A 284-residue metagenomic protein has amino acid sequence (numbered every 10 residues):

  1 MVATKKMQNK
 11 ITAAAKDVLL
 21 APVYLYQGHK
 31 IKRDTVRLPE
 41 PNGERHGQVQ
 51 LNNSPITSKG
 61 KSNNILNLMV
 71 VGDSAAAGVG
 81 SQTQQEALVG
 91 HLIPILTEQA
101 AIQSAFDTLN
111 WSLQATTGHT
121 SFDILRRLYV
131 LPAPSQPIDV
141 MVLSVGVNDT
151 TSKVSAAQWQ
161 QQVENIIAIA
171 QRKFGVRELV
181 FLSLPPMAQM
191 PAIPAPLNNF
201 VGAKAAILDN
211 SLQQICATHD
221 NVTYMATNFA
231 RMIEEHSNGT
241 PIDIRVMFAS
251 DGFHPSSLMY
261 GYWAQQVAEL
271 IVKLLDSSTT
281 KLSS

Functional and structural regions predicted by a protein language model:
M1-L68, A268, V272-L275, T280-S284: N-terminal secretory targeting modules
I65-M69, A75-Q161: Conserved SGNH/GDSL esterase-like catalytic core that processes O-acyl groups on lipids and polysaccharides
S121, L125, Q160, E164 (+1 more regions): Short, amphipathic alpha-helical "lid/cap" segments that border enzyme active or binding sites
S144, L182-S183: Alpha/beta-hydrolase-fold catalytic nucleophile elbow
F174-E178: A short helix->loop->beta-strand "cap" motif at the edges of active sites that frequently abuts
Q189-N228: Substrate-gating cap/lid alpha-helix
I233-V246: Short, flexible, mixed-charge acidic loops at enzyme active sites
R245-S284: Histidine-centered active-site loop/cap adjacent to the catalytic His in serine esterases/O-acetyl transfer systems
